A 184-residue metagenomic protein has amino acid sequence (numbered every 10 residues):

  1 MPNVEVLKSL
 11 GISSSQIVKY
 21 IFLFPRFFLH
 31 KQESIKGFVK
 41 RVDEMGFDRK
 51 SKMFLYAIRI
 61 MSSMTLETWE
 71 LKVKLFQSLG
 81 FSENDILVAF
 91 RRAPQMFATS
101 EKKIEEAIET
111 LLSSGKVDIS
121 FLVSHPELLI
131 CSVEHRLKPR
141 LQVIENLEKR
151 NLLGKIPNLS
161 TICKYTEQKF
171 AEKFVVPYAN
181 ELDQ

Functional and structural regions predicted by a protein language model:
M1-Q184: Long amphipathic alpha-helical repeat/alpha-solenoid cores
